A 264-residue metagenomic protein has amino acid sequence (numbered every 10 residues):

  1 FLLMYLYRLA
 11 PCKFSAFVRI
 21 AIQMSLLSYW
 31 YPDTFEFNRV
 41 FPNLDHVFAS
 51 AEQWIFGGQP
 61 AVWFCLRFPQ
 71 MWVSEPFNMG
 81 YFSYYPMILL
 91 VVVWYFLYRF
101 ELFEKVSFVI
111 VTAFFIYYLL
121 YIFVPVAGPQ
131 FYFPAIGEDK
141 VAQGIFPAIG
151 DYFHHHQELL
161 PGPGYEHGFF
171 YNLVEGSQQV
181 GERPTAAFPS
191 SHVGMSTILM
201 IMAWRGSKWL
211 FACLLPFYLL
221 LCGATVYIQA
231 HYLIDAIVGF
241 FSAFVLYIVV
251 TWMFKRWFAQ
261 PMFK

Functional and structural regions predicted by a protein language model:
F1, G80-V92, F115, A187-L199: Hydrophobic alpha-helical transmembrane segments
F1-M4, M24-S28, F114, L220-L221 (+1 more regions): Alpha-helical transmembrane segments and their membrane-interface exit regions
L2-P11, V93-E101, A203-S207, I248-M253: Structural signal for the C-terminal ends of transmembrane alpha-helices and the immediately following loop
F14-I88: N-terminal transmembrane-helix/juxtamembrane module of multi-pass inner/ER membrane proteins
F17-A21, L90-V124, Q130-P147: Interfacial segments of alpha-helical transmembrane regions
L26-Y31, F114-I122, Y218-Y227: Aromatic-anchored segments of alpha-helical transmembrane domains
F123-R205: Membrane-interfacial catalytic/cofactor-binding modules of polytopic membrane enzymes
H167-K264: Membrane-embedded catalytic cores of phosphoryl/pyrophosphoryl-handling enzymes
